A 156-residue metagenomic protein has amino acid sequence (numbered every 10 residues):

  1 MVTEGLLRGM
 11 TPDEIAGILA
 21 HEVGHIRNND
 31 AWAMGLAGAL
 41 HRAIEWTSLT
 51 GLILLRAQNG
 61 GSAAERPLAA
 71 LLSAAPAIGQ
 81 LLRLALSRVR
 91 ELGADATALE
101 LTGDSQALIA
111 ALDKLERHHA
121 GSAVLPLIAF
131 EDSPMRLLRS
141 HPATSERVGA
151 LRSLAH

Functional and structural regions predicted by a protein language model:
M1-G35, A120-S122: Peri-catalytic and regulatory segments of divalent metal-dependent proteins
V2, H21, A94, L112 (+1 more regions): Residue-level signature of catalytic and energy-coupling elements of molecular machines, predominantly ATP/GTP-dependent
V23-R42, G51, S105-Q106: Catalytic Zn2+-binding segment of zinc metalloproteases
T50-L71: Membrane-interfacial helix-loop-helix connectors in multipass membrane proteins
A64, G79, A85, A98-H156: Active-site-proximal gating segments in proteases and membrane effectors
A70-Q80: Single-pass alpha-helical transmembrane signal-anchor segments
E91, D95-L99: Alpha-helical transmembrane signal-anchor/signal-peptide segments
